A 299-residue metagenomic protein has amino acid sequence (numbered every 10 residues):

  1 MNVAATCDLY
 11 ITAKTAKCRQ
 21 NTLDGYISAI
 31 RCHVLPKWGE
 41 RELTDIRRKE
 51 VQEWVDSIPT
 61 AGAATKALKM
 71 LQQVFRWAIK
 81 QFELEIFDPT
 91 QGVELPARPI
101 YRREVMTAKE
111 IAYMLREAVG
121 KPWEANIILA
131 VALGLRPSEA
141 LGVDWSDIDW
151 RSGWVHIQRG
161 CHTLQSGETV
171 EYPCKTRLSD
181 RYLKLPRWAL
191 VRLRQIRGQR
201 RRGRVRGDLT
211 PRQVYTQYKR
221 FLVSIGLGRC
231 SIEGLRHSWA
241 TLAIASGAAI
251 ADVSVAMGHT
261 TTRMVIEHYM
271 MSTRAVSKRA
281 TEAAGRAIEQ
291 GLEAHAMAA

Functional and structural regions predicted by a protein language model:
V3-A4, D8-W77, Q81-P89, I100 (+2 more regions): N-terminal core-binding DNA-recognition domain of tyrosine site-specific recombinases/integrases
K37-W38, P96-P99, C174-S179: Short glycine-enriched loop/turn motifs at secondary-structure junctions
A61-K69, K80, L84-V143, R151 (+5 more regions): Basic, Lys/Arg- and aromatic-enriched nucleic-acid-binding interface segment
G62, K80, I128, A132 (+5 more regions): C-terminal catalytic core of tyrosine-transesterase DNA break-rejoin enzymes
V74, V105-K109, G160-L164, K184-G228: Active-site/catalytic core of tyrosine-dependent DNA strand-transfer enzymes
D147-W154, R229, A248-M270: Short, polar N-cap/turn motifs at the start of nucleic acid-interacting alpha helices
S152, C161-A189, R263, V276 (+1 more regions): C-terminal secondary-structure termini that scaffold catalytic or DNA-interacting sites
V170-D180, G203-T210, G226-G234, V255 (+1 more regions): Short, contiguous acidic/charged loop-to-helix segments that flank catalytic cores in large enzymes
